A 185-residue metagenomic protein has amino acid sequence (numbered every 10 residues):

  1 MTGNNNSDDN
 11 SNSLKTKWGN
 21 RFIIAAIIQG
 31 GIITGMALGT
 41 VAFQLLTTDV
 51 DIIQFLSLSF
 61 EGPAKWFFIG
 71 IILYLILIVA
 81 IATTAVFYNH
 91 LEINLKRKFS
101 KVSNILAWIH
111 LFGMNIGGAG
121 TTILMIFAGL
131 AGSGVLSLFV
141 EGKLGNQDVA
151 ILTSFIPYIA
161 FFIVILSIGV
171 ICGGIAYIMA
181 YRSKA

Functional and structural regions predicted by a protein language model:
M1-I23, A185: N-terminal juxtamembrane cytosolic/stromal segments of multi-pass membrane proteins
T2-N5, K98, G142: Juxtamembrane inter-helical linkers in multi-pass membrane proteins
N12, K96-K98: Membrane-water interface regions at transmembrane-helix termini and the short interhelical loops of multi-pass membrane
G19-K96, L106-K184: Hydrophobic cores of alpha-helical transmembrane segments in multi-pass integral membrane proteins
